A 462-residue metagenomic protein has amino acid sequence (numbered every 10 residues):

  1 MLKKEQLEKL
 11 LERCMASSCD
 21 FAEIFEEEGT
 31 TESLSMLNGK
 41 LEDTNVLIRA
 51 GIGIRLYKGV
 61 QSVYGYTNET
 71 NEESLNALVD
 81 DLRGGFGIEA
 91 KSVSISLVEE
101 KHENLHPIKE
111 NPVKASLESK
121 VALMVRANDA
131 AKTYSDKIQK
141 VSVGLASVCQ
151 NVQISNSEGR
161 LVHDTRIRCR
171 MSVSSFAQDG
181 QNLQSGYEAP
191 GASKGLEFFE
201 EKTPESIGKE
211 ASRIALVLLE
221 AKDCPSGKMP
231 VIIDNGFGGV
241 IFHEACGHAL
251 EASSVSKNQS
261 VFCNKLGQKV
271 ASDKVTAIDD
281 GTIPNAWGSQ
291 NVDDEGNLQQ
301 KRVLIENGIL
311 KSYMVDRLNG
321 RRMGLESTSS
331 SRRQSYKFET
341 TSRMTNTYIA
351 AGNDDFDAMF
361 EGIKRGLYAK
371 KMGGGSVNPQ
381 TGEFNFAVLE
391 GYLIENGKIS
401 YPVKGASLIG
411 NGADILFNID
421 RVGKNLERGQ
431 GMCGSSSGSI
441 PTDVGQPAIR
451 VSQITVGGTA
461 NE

Functional and structural regions predicted by a protein language model:
M1-E462: N-terminal small-residue-enriched
